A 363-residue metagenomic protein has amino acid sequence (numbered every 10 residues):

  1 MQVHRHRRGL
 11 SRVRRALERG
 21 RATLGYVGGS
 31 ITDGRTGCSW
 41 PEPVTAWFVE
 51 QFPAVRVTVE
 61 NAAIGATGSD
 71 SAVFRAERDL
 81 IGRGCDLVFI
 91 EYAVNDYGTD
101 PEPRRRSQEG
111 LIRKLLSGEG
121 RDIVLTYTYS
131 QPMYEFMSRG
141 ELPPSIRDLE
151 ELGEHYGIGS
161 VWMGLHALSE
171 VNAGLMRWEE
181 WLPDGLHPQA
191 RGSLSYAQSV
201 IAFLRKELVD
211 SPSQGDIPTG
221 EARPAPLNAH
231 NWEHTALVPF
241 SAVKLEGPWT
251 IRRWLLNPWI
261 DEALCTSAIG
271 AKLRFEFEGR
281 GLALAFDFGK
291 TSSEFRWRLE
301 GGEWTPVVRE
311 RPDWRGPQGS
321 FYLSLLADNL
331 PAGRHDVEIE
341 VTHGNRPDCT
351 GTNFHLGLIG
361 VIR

Functional and structural regions predicted by a protein language model:
M1-H4, G9, V124-Y127, P143-W181 (+1 more regions): Extracellular serine-dependent O-acyl
M1-Y26, T32-G37, V49-V55, G82-D86 (+3 more regions): N-terminal secretory targeting modules
H4-R15, P41, S69-G82, R105-K114 (+1 more regions): Alpha-helical scaffolding within the catalytic cores of extracellular/periplasmic polymer-degrading hydrolases
V13, G25-V27, G37, S71-R105: Oxyanion-hole/transition-state-stabilizing segment in secreted/luminal serine hydrolases and related acyltransferases
T23-V27, T58-A63, L87-E91, D122-Y127 (+1 more regions): Structural recognition of the beta-strand scaffold that forms the well-ordered cores of secreted hydrolase catalytic
L24, D33, G37-P41, S69 (+5 more regions): Solvent-exposed, acidic/flexible segments
S30-G34, I64-S69, V94-T99, Y129-M133 (+2 more regions): Solvent-exposed loop/turn segments at secondary-structure junctions within structured extracellular/periplasmic domains
E91, N95, I112-R147: Active-site segments of SGNH/GDSL-like serine hydrolases that catalyze O-acetyl group transfer/hydrolysis on lipids
